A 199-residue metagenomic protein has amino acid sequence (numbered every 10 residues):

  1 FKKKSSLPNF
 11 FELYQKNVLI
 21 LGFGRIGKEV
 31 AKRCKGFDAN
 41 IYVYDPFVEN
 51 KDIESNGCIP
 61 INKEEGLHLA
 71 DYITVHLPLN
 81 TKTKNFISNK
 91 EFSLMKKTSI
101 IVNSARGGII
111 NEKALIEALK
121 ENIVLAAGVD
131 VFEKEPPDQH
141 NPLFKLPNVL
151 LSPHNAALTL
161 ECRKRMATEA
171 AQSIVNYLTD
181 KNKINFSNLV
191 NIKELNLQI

Functional and structural regions predicted by a protein language model:
F1-N17, E29-K32, N185-N188: Phosphate-binding beta-alpha-beta segment of Rossmann-like dinucleotide-binding domains, i.e., the NAD(P)
N17-L19, I101: Conserved hydrophobic beta-strands of the Rossmann-like cofactor-binding core in SDR/related NAD(P)H-dependent
F23-G24: Glycine-rich Rossmann-fold phosphate-binding loop(s) that bind the pyrophosphate of adenine dinucleotide cofactors
A31, K35, L119-K120: Gly/Ala-rich phosphate-binding loop of Rossmann-like dinucleotide-binding domains, activating on the conserved
D38: Short glycine-rich hinge loops at helix-strand junctions in the catalytic core of two-component histidine kinases
I41-V43: Short beta-strand "acidic-cap" motif of Rossmann-like dinucleotide-binding folds
P46-P142: Rossmann-like adenosine-cofactor binding region
T98-I199: Rossmann-like dinucleotide-binding domain for NAD(H)/NADP(H)
